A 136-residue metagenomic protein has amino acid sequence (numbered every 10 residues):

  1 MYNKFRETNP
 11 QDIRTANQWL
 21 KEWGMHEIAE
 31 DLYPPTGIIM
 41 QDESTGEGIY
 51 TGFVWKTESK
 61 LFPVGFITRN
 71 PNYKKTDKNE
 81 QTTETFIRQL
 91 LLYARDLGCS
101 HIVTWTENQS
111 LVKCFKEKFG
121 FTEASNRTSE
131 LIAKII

Functional and structural regions predicted by a protein language model:
M1-A16: A short beta-loop-alpha structural element at the N-terminal edge of CoA-dependent acyl/N-acetyltransferase catalytic
Y2, L61, T128: A residue-level signal for beta-strand positions that form part of recognition/binding surfaces within mature
K4-E7, H26-I28, G120-R127: Short secondary-structure junctions
I13-S44, I49-R69: A conserved beta-strand-loop-helix scaffold within acyl/acetyltransferase catalytic domains
P35, Q109, L131: Positions that flank functional sites
T51-V54, N79-Q81, E123-T128: Short, structured secondary-structure boundary patches
F62-F119: Acyl-donor binding region in acyl/amide transferases
W105, T122-I136: Conserved catalytic-core motifs of GNAT/GCN5-like acyltransferases
